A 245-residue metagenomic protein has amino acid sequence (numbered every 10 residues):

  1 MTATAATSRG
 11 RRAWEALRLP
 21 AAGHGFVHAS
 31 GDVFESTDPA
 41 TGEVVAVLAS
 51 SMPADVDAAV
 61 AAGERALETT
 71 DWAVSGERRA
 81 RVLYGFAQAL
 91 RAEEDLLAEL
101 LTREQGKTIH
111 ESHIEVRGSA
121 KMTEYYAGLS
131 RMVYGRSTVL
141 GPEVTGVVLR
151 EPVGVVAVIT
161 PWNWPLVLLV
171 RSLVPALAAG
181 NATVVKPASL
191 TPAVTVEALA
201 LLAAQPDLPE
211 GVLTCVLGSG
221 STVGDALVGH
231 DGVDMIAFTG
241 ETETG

Functional and structural regions predicted by a protein language model:
M1-L48, R81, G85, V133-I159: Terminal low-complexity tails and localization/encapsulation signals of metabolic enzymes
S8-A16, P53-A61, V194: Conserved long hydrophobic alpha-helices within structured protein cores
A21, E35, V44-A58, L208-G211 (+1 more regions): Histidine- and aromatic-rich ligand-binding microenvironments
F34, D55-A58, A89, V148 (+1 more regions): A generic short alpha-helical patch detector that favors 3-5-residue windows in or near N-terminal regions
P39-T41, P53, A176: Short connector loops/turns at beta-strand edges and beta->alpha or beta->beta junctions
G42, R79, L101, T123 (+3 more regions): Residue-level signal for inorganic ion chemistry
A46-M132: Glycine-rich loop-to-alpha-helix module at the N-terminal edge of alpha/beta enzyme cores
G135-G245: Rossmann-like NAD(P) dinucleotide-binding subdomain of oxidoreductase/dehydrogenase enzymes
